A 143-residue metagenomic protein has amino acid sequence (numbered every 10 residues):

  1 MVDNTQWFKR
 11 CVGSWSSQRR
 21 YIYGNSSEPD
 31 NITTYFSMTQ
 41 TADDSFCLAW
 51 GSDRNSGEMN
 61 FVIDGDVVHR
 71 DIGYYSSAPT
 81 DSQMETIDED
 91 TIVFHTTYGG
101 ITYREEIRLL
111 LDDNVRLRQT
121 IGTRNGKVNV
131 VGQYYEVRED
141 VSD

Functional and structural regions predicted by a protein language model:
M1-S14: N-terminal helix-cap/turn-to-beta initiation motif at the start of protein domains
N4-T5, S17-C47, N129-G132, E139-V141: Short, solvent-exposed loop/hinge segments that bridge or flank secondary-structure elements
G13-R19, R116-R118: A short, Trp-centered hydrophobic/proline-enriched beta-strand micro-motif
N25-Y103: Central antiparallel beta-sheet cores of small beta-barrel/beta-sandwich binding domains
C47-A49, L117-T120: Hydrophobic core segments of beta-strands in well-ordered, beta-rich domains
E89, D112-R116, R124: Intrinsically disordered, low-complexity linker/loop segments enriched in Gly/Pro and charged/polar residues
H95, I101-I107, D113, L117: Acidic and generally charged, gly/proline-rich low-complexity regions
R108-L109, Q119-D143: Edge beta-strand at a domain terminus
